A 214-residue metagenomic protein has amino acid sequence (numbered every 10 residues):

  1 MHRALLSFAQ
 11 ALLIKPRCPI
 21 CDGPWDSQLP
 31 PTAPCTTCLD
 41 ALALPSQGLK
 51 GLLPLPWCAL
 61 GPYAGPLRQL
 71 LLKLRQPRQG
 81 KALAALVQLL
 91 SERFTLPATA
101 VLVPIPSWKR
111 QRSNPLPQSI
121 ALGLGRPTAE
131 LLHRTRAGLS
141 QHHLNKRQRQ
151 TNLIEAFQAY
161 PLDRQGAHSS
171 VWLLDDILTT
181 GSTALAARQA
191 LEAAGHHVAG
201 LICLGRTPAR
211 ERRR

Functional and structural regions predicted by a protein language model:
M1-R214: Glycine-rich phosphate/pyrophosphate-handling loop used in enzymes and phosphotransfer proteins
